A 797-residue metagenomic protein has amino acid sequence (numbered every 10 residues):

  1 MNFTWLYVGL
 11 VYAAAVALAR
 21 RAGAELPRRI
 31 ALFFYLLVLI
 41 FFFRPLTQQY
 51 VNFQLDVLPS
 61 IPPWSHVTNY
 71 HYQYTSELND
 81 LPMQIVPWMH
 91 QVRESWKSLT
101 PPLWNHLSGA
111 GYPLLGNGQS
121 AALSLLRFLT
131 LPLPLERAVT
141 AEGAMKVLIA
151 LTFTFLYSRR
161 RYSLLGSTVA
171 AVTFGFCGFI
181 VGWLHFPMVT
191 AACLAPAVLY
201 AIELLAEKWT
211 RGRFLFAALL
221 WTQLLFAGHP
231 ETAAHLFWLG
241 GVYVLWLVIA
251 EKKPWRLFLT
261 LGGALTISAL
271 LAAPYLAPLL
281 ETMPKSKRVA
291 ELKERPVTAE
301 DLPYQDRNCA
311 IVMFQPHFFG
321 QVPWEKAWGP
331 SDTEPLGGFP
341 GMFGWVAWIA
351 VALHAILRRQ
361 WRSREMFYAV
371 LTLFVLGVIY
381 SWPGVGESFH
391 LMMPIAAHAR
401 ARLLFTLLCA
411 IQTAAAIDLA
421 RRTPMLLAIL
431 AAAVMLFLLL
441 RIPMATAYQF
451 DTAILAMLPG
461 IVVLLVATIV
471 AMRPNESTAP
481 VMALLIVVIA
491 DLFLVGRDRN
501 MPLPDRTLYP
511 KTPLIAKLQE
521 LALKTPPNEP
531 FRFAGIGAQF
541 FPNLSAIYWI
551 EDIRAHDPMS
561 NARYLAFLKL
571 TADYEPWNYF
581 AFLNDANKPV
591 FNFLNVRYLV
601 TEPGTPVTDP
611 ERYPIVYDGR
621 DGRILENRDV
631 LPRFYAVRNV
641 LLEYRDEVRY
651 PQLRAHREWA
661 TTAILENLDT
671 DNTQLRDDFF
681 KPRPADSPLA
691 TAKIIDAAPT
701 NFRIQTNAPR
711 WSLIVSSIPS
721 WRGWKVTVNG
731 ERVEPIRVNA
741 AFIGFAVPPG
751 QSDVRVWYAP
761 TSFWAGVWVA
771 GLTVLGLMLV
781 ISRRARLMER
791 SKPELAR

Functional and structural regions predicted by a protein language model:
M1-P27, A31, V169-A171, P187 (+9 more regions): Contiguous transmembrane helix-bundle modules in multi-pass membrane proteins
Y7-P113, M283-S286, R497, P504-Y509 (+3 more regions): Hydrophobic alpha-helical membrane-insertion signals
Y7-V11, N117-L125, T140-T152, L336-V351 (+2 more regions): Hydrophobic alpha-helical transmembrane segments
L39-V51, W96-T100, N117, L126-R137 (+10 more regions): Membrane-interface helix-loop junctions at the exits of transmembrane helices
R44-R161, G166-L194, E300-P335, V726: Active-site lumenal/periplasmic loops and adjacent helix-entry segments of GT-C-fold, multi-pass membrane
L58-P102, S108, L271-I356, H398-L403 (+6 more regions): Periplasmic/ER-lumenal interhelical loops and adjacent helix-loop junctions in multi-pass membrane proteins
E291-E300, N475, L484-I486, A490-S687 (+4 more regions): Extracytoplasmic
R554, R597, Y617-R620, L665-L795: Active-site-proximal, structured, solvent-exposed surfaces of multi-pass membrane proteins that position macromolecular
